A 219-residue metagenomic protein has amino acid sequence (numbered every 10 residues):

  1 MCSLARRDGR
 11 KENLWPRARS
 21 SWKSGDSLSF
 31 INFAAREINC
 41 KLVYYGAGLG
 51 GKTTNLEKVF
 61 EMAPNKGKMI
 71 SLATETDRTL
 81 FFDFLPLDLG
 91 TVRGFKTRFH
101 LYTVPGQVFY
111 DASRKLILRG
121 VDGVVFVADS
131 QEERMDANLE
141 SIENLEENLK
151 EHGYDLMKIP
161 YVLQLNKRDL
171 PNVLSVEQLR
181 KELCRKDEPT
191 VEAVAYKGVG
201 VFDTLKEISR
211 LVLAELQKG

Functional and structural regions predicted by a protein language model:
L28-L72: Conserved G1/Walker A P-loop phosphate-binding module
L49, Q107, Q131-E133, K167-P171 (+1 more regions): Conserved nucleotide-binding/hydrolysis micro-motifs of P-loop NTPases
S71-F109: Switch I (G2) and immediately adjacent beta-strands of P-loop GTPase domains
D111-E132: Inter-motif core of Ras-like GTPase G domains
S130-C184: Conserved C-terminal guanine-recognition region of P-loop GTPase G domains, centered on the G4
P171-K218: Canonical P-loop GTPase G-domain recognition
